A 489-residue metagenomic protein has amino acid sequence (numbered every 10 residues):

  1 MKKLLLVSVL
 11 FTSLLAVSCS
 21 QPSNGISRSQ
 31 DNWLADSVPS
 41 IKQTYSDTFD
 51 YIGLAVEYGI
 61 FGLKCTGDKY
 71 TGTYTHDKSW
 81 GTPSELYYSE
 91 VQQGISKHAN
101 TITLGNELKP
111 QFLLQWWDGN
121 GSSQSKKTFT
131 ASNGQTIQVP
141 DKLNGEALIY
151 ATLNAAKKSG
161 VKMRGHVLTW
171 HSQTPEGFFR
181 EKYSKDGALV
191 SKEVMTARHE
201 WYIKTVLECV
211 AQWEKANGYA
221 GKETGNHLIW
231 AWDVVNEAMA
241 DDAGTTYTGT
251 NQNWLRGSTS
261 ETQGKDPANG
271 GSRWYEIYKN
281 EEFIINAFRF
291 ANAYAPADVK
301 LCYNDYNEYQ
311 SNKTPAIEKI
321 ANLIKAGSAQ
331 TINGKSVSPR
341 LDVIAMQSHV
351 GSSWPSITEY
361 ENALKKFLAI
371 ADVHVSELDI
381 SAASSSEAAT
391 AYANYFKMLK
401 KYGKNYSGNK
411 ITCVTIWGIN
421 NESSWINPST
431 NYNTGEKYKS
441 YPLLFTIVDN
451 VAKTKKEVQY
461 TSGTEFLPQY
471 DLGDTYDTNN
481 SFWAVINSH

Functional and structural regions predicted by a protein language model:
M1-L4, S8-Q43: Bacterial Sec-dependent N-terminal signal peptides
I26-T101, G105-E107: Boundary/entry segment of secreted carbohydrate-active catalytic domains
A55-F61, E107, L168-W170, W232-E237 (+4 more regions): Active-site beta-loop-alpha junctions enriched in small/polar residues
K64-S96, W201-C209, K313-I332, Y360 (+1 more regions): Short, acidic/polar
K97-E308: Substrate-binding cleft and catalytic face of glycoside hydrolase catalytic domains, especially the flexible beta-alpha
H98, A151-M163, T205-L228, N286-L301 (+6 more regions): A structural motif corresponding to the C-terminal end of an alpha-helix and its immediate exit/capping segment
L114, H227, D233, E237-I277 (+2 more regions): Aromatic-rich peripheral "rim/lid" segments of glycoside hydrolase catalytic domains that contact and position glycan
S132, P140-S159, E276-N304, Q310-T412 (+1 more regions): Glycoside hydrolase catalytic-domain groove-lining segments
